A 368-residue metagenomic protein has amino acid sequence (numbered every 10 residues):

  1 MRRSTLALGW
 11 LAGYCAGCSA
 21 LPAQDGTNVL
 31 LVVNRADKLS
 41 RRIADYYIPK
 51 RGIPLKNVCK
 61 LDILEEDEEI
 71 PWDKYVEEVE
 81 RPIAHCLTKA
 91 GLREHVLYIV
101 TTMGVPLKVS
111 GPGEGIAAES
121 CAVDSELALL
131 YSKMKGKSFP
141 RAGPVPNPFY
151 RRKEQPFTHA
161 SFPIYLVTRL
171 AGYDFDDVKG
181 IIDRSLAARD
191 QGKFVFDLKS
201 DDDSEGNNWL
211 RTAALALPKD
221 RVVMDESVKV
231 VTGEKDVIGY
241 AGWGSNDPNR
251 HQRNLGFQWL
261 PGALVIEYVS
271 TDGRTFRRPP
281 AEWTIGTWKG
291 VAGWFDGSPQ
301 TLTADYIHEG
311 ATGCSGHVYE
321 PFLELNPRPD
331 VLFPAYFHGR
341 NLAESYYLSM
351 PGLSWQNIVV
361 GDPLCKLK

Functional and structural regions predicted by a protein language model:
R2-R3, R51: Basic side chains
R3-L21: Sec-dependent N-terminal signal peptides of Gram-negative exported proteins
P22-K368: Cysteine-dependent hydrolase recognition
